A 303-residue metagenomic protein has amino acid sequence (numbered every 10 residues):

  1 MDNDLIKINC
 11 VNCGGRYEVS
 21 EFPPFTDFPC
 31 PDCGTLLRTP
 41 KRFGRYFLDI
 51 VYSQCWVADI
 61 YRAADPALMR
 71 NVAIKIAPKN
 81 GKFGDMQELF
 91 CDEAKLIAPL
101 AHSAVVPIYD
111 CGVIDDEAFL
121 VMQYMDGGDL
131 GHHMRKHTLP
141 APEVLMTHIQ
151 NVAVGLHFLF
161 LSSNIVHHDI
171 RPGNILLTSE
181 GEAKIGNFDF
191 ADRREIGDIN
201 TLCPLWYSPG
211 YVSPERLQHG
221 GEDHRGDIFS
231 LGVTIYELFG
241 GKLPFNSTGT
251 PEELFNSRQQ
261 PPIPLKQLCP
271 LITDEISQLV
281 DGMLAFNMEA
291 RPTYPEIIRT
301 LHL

Functional and structural regions predicted by a protein language model:
P78-P99: AlphaC helix of the eukaryotic protein kinase fold
C111: Activation-segment/catalytic-loop signature of the eukaryotic protein kinase fold
D115-D129, H133: Conserved short submotifs of the Hanks-type protein kinase catalytic core that shape the nucleotide-binding pocket
H148-I149: Activation segment signature within eukaryotic-like protein kinase domains
V154-I165: Protein kinase catalytic-loop region centered on the HRD/HxD motif
T201-E215: Conserved activation segment of eukaryotic-like protein kinases, specifically the C-terminal portion of the activation
G240-P244: Structural helix C-cap motif within protein kinase domains
